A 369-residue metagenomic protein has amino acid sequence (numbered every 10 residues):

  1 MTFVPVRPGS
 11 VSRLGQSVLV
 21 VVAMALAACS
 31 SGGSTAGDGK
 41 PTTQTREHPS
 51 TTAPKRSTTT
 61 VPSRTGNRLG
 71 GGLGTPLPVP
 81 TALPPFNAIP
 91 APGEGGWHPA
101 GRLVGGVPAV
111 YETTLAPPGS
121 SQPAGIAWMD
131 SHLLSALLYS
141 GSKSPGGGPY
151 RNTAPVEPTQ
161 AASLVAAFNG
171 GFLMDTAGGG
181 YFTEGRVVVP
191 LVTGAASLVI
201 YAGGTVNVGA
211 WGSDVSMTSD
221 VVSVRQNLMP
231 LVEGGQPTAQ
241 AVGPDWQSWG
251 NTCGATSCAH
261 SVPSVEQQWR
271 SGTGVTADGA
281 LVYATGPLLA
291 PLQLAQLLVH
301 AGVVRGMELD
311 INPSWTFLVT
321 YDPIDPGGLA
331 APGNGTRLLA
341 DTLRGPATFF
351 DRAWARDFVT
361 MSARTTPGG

Functional and structural regions predicted by a protein language model:
T2-L19: Bacterial N-terminal signal peptides that target proteins for export
G15-V18, P118-S121, V189-V192, S264-Q267 (+1 more regions): A short catalytic or substrate-binding loop motif that flags glycine-/basic-rich loops and adjacent residues that bind
A25-A28: C-terminal motif of bacterial Sec signal peptides marking the signal peptidase cleavage site
G33, P41, R46-P49, A53-P190: Zymogen propeptides
A124-W128, S197, P230, G272 (+1 more regions): Conserved hydrophobic/aromatic beta-strand scaffold that supports enzyme active sites
L138-G147, N152-T153, P158-P287, P291-H300: Aspartyl protease catalytic domain
E233-P237, A241-P244, C258-G368: Extended C-terminal subregions enriched in glycine
